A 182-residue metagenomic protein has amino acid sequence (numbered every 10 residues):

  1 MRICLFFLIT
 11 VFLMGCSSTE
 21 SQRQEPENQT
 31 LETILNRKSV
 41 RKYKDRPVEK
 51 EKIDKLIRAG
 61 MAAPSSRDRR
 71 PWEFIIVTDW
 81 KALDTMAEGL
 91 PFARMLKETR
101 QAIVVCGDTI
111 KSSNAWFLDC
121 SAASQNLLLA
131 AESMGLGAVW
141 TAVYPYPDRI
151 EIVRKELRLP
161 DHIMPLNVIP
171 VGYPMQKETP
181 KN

Functional and structural regions predicted by a protein language model:
M1-C4: Positively charged n-region of N-terminal signal peptides that target proteins for export
M14-G15: C-terminal motif of bacterial Sec signal peptides marking the signal peptidase cleavage site
T19-E32, N36-P47, P165-N182: C-terminal helix-cap and adjacent tail motif
E51-R58, A62-C120: Glycine/small-residue-rich phosphate/adenosyl-binding loop
G60, K111-E156: Small-aliphatic-rich amphipathic alpha-helix that forms the alpha element of a beta-alpha
E73, Y144, N167: Residue-level "edge-of-site" marker
A93, E156-L159: Short, hinge-like loop/turn segments at secondary-structure boundaries
R100-I103, G137-A138, N167: Structural motif
